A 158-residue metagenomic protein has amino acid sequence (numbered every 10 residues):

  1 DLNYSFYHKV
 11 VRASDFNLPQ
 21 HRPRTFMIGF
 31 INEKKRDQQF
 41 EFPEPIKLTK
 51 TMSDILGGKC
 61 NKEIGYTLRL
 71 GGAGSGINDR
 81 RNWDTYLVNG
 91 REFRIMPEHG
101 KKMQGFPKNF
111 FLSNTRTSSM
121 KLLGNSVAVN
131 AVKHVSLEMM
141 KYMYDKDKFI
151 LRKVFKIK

Functional and structural regions predicted by a protein language model:
D1-F93, V154-I157: Class I S-adenosyl-L-methionine
N78, N82-T115, S119: FAD-binding beta-loop-beta segment adjacent to the flavin cofactor pocket
A128: A helicase ATPase "motif cassette" and its flanking acidic/Ser/Thr-rich regulatory loops
V132: Acidic-aromatic/histidine active-site loop/patch
V135: Phosphate/ATP-binding catalytic cores across multiple sugar-kinase/actin-like superfamilies, primarily ASKHA
K141-K158: Active-site-proximal substrate-binding core of FAD-dependent oxidoreductases
